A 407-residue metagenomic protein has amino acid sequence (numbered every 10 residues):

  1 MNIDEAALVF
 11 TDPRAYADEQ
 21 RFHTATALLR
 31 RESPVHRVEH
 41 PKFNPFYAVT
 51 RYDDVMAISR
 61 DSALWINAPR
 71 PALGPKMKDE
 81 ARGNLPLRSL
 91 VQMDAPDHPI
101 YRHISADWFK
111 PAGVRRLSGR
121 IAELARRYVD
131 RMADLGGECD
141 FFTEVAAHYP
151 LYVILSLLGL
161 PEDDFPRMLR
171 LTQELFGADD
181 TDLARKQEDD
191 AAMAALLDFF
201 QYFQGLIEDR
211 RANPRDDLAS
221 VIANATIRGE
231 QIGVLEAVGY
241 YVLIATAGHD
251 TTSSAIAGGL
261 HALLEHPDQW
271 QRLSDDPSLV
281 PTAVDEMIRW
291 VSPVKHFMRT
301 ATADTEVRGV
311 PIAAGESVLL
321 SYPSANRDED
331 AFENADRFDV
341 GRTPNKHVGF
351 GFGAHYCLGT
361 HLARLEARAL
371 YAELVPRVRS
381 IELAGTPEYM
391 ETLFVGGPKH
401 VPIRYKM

Functional and structural regions predicted by a protein language model:
M1-M407: Cytochrome P450
